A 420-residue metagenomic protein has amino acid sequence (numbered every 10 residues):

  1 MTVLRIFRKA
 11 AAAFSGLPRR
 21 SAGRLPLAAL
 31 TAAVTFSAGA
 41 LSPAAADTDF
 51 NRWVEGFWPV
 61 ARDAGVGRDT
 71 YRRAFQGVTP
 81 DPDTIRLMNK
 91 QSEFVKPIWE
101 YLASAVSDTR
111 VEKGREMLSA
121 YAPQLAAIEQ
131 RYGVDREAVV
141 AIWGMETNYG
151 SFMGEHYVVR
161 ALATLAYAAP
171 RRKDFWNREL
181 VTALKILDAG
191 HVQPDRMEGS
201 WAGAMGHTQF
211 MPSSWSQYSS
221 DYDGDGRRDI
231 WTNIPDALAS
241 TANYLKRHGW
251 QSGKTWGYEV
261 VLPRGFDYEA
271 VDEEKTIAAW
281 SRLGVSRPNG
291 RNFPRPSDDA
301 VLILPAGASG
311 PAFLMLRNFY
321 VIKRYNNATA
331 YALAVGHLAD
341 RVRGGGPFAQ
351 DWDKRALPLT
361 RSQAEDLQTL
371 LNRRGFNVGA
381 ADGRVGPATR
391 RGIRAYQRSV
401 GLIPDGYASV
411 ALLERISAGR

Functional and structural regions predicted by a protein language model:
M1-S21: N-terminal secretory signal peptides that target proteins for export/translocation
P26-G39: Bacterial N-terminal signal peptides
L41-A46: Sec/Tat signal peptide C-region and signal peptidase I cleavage site
D49-R73: Mature N-terminal segment immediately following signal peptide/propeptide cleavage in secreted/periplasmic
V66-S297, G310-F313, V321-A339, R343-R361 (+2 more regions): Catalytic glycan-binding domains that act on GlcNAc-containing polysaccharides
L359-A364, N372-I416: Short acidic, glycine/serine/threonine-rich helix-capping segments at coil-helix boundaries
